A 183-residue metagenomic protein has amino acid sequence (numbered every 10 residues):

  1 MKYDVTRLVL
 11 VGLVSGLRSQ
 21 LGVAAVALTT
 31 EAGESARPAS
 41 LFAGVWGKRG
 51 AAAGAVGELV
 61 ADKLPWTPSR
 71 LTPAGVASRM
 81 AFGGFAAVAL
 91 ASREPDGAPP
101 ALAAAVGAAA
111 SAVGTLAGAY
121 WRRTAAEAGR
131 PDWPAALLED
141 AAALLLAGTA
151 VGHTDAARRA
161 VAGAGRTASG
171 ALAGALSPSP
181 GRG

Functional and structural regions predicted by a protein language model:
M1-G183: Short amphipathic, positively biased membrane-proximal segments that drive organelle/inner-membrane targeting
